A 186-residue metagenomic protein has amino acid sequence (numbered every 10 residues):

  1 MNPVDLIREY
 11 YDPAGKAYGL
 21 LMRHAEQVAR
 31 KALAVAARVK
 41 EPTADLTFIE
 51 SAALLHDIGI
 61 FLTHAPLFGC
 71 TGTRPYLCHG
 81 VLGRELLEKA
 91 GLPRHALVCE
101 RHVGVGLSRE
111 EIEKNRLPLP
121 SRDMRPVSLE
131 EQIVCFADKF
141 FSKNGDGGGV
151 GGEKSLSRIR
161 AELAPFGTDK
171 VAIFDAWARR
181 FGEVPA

Functional and structural regions predicted by a protein language model:
N2-H24, G59-G72: Active-site flanking loop/helix segments enriched in acidic
R8, A29, L33, G83-E88 (+1 more regions): Amphipathic alpha-helical segments within well-ordered protein domains
Y10-A17, V35, F140-K143: Alpha-helix C-capping/helix-to-loop hinge sites
K16-A44: N-terminal-biased segments
L21, A25, Y76, G167 (+1 more regions): Hydrophobic packing residues in well-ordered alpha-helices of helical domains and bundles
E26, R30, P93, R179-G182: Generic structural signal for well-ordered, non-transmembrane alpha-helical segments in soluble/cytosolic regions
E41-L156: Divalent metal-dependent catalytic cores for phosphoryl transfer on phosphate-bearing substrates
E162-A186: Charged phosphate-binding loop/patch that engages nucleotide di/tri-phosphates or the phosphate backbone of nucleic
